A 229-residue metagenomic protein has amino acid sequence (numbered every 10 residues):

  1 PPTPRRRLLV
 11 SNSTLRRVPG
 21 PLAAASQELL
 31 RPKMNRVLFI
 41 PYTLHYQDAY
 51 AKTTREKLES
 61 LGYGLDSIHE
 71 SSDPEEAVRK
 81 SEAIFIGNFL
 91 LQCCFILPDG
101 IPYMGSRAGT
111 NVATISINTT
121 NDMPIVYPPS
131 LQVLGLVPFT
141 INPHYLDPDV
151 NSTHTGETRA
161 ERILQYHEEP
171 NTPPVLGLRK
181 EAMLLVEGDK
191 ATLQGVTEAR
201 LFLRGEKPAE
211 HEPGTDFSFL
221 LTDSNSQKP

Functional and structural regions predicted by a protein language model:
P2-K33, F39, D48-K52, E56-E59 (+2 more regions): C-terminal and late-domain segments of enzyme folds
L9, A83-G87, M104-G105, I141: Structural motif
S13, P41-T43, F89: Residue-level signal for short, function-critical loop segments
V37-P41, I84-G87: Short glycine-rich or small-residue beta-strand-to-loop segments that form or flank ligand, phosphate, metal/Fe-S
P41-Q47, S72-D73: Short connector loops at secondary-structure junctions
G62-G64, I68, L184: Substrate-binding cleft of extracellular glycoside hydrolase catalytic domains
D66-P102: Flexible gly/pro-rich beta->alpha loop and the following alpha-helix that scaffold active-site loops
L90-Q92, I96-M123: Active-site beta-strand/loop microenvironment that shapes enzyme catalytic pockets
